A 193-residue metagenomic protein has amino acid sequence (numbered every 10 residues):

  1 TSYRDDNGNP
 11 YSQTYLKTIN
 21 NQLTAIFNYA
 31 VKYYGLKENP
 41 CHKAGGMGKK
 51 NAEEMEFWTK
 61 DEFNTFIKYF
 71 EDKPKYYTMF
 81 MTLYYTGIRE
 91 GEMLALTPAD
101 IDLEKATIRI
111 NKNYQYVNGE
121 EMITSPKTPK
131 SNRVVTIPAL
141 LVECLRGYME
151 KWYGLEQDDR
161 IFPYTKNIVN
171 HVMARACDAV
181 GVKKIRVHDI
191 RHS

Functional and structural regions predicted by a protein language model:
T1-G35, A52, P163-N167, K183-D189: N-terminal core-binding DNA-recognition domain of tyrosine site-specific recombinases/integrases
N9-Q13, K17, K32, L36-L96 (+4 more regions): Basic, Lys/Arg- and aromatic-enriched nucleic-acid-binding interface segment
I19, F63, K75-Y77, K166 (+2 more regions): Short, leucine-enriched amphipathic alpha-helices that occur as contiguous helical runs
G46, E62, T86, A95-E150: Conserved tyrosine-mediated DNA breakage-rejoining catalytic core shared by Y-recombinases
E56-T59, F70, A95, F162 (+3 more regions): Gram-positive cell-envelope targeting signals
K60-D61, N113, P138-K183: Active-site/catalytic core of tyrosine-dependent DNA strand-transfer enzymes
